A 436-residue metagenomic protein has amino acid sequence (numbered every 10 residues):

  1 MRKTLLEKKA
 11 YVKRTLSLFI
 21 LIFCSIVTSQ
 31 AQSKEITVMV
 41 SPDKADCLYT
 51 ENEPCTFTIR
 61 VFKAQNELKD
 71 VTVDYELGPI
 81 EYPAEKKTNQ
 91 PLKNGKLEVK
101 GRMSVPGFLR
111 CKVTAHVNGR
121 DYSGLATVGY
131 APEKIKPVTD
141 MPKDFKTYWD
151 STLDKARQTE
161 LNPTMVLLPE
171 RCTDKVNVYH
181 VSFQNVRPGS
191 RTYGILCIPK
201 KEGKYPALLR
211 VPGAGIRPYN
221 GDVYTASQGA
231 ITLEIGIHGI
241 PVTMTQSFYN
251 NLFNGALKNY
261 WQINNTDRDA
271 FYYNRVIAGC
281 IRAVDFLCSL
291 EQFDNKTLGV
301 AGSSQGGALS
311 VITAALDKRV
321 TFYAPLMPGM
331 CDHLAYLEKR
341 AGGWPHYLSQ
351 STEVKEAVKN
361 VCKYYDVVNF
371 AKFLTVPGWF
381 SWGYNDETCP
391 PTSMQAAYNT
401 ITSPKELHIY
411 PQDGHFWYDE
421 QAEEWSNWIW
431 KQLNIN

Functional and structural regions predicted by a protein language model:
D43, L161-K201: N-terminal cap/lid segment of alpha/beta-hydrolase-fold proteins
K204-G213: Short beta-strand element of the alpha/beta-hydrolase
R217-A278, A335-G342: Cap/lid segment of the alpha/beta-hydrolase catalytic domain
N259-G299, S303: Gly/Ser-rich "nucleophile elbow"/oxyanion-hole loop immediately N-terminal to the catalytic nucleophile in hydrolases
G307-V354, I409, W417-E420: Hydrolase active-site cap/lid region
L374, F380-W382: Short beta-strand/loop motif that positions the catalytic acidic residue of the alpha/beta-hydrolase fold
V376, P390-Y398: Short alpha-helix in the alpha/beta-hydrolase fold that links the catalytic acid
Q395-N436: C-terminal catalytic histidine-bearing segment of alpha/beta-hydrolase fold enzymes
